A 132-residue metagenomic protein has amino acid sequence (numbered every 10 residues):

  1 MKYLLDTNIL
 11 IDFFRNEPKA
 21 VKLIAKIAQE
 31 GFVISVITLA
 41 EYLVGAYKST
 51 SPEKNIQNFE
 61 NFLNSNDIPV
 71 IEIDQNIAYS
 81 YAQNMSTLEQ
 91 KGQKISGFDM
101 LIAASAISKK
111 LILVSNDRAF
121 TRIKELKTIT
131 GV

Functional and structural regions predicted by a protein language model:
M1, A103, I107-V132: Acidic, PIN/NYN-like endoribonuclease modules and their adjacent C-terminal/linker elements
M1-S35, A46-N61: Short, well-structured N-terminal submotif of metal-dependent ribonuclease cores
N8, Q57, M100-L101, K127: Active-site phosphate/pyrophosphate-handling residues
L10, L39-Y42, F120: A generic structural signal for short hydrophobic patches within well-formed alpha-helices
F14, I24, A46, M85 (+2 more regions): Short, flexible helix/strand-to-coil boundary loops that buttress conserved ligand/catalytic motifs in alpha/beta
K19, N76, A119: Residue-level recognition of oxygen-bearing side chains
V44, P69-V114: Active-site neighborhoods of divalent-metal-dependent phosphate/nucleic-acid chemistry enzymes
